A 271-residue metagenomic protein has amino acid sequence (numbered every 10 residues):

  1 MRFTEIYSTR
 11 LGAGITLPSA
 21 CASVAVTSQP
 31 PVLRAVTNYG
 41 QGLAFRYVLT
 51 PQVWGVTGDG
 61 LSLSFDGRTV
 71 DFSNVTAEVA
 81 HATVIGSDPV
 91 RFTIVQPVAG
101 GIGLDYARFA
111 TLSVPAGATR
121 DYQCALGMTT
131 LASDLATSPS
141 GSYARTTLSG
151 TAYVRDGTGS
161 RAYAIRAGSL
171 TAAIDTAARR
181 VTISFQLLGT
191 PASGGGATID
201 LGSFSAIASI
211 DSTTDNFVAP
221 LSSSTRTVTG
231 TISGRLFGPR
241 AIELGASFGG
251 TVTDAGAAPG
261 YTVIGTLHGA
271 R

Functional and structural regions predicted by a protein language model:
M1-R271: Mature soluble binding/inhibitory domains
